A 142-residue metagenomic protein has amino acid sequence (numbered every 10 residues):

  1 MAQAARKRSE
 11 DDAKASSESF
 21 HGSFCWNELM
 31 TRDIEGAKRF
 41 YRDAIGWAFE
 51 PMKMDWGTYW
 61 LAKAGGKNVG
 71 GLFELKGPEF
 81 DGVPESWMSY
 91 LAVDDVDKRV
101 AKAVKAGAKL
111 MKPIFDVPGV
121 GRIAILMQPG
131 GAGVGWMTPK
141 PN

Functional and structural regions predicted by a protein language model:
M1-S23, L29, E50-K53, V100 (+1 more regions): Vicinal oxygen chelate
E18-N68, K105: Core segments of cupin and vicinal oxygen chelate
F24-R32, L61, P78-K102, R122-M127: Vicinal oxygen chelate
T58, P78-E79, K140-N142: Flexible, glycine-rich phosphate/dinucleotide-binding loops and adjacent beta-alpha linkers at cofactor/substrate
G65-K67, V93-V96, P129, K140-P141: Short loop segments at secondary-structure junctions
N68, E85, G133: Glycine-rich acetyl-CoA-binding "A-motif" of GNAT/NAT acetyltransferases
